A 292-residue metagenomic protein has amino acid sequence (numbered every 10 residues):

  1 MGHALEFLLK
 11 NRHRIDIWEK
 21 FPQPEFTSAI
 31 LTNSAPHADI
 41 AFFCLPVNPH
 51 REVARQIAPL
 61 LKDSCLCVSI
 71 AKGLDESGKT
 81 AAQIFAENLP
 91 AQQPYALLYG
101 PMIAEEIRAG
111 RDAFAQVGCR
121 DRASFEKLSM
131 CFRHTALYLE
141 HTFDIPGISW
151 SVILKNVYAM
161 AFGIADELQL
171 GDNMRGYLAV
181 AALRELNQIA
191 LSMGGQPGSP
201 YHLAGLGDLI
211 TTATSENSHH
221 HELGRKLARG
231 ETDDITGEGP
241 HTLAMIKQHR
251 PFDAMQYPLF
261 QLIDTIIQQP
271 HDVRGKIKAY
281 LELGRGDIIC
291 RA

Functional and structural regions predicted by a protein language model:
M1-I40: NAD(P)+-binding Rossmann beta1-loop-alpha1 motif at the extreme N-terminus of oxidoreductases
A4, N48, E52, E76 (+13 more regions): Conserved active-site and cofactor/substrate-binding residues in soluble primary-metabolism enzymes
L5, N33-R111, L128-M130: Rossmann-like NAD(P)(H) cofactor-binding subdomain of soluble oxidoreductases
L8, R12, W18, P24 (+13 more regions): Change "in soluble alpha/beta enzymes" to "in soluble alpha/beta proteins
K20, K72, R120: Cofactor-binding loop segments of dinucleotide-utilizing enzymes, especially the Rossmann-like FAD- and NAD(P)+-binding
L60, I84-P94, D112-S199: Internal alpha-helical scaffold of NAD(P)-dependent oxidoreductase catalytic cores
F162-G163, L191-A292: NAD(P)-dependent Rossmann-like dehydrogenase/reductase catalytic/cofactor-binding core
